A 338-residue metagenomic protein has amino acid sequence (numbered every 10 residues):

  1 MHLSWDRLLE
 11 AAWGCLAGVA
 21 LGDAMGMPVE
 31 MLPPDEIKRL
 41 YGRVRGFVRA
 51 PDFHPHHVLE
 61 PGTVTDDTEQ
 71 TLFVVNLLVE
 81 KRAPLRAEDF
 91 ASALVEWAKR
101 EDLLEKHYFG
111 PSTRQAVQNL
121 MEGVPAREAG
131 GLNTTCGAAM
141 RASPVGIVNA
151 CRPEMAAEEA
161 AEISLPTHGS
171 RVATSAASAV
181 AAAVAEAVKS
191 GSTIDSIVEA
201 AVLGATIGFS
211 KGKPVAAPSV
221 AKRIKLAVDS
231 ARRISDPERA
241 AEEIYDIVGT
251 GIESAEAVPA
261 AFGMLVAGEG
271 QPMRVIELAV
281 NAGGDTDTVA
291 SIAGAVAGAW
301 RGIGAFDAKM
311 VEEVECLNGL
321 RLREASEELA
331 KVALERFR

Functional and structural regions predicted by a protein language model:
M1-R338: Structured, active/binding-site neighborhoods that engage oxygen-rich ligands
